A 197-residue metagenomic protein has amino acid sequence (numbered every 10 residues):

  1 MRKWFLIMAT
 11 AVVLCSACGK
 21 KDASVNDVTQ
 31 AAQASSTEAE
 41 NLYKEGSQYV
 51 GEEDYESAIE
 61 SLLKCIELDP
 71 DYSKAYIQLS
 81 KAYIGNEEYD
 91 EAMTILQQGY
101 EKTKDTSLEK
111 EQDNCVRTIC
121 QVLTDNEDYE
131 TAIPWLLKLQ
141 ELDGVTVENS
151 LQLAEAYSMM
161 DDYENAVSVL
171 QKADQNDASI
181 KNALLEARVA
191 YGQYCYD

Functional and structural regions predicted by a protein language model:
L14-A17: C-terminal motif of bacterial Sec signal peptides marking the signal peptidase cleavage site
S36, P70, K104, G144 (+1 more regions): Short coil turns that delineate tetratricopeptide repeat
E40, K74, S107-K110, N114 (+2 more regions): Start-of-helix register in tetratricopeptide repeats
K44, Q78, E111-T118, Q152 (+1 more regions): Canonical tetratricopeptide repeat
G51-E52, G85-N86, T118, V122-N126 (+2 more regions): Register position in tetratricopeptide repeats
K64-C65, Q98-G99, K138-L139, K172-A173: Canonical positions in the second alpha-helix
